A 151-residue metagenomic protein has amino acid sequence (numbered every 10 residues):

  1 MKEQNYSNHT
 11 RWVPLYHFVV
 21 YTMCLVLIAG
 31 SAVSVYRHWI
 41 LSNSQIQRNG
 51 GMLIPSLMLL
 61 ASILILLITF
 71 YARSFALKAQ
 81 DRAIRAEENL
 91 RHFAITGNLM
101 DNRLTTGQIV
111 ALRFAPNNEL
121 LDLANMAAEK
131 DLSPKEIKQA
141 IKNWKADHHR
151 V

Functional and structural regions predicted by a protein language model:
M1-I46: A positional/architectural concept
V20-C24, S56-L60, L112: Hydrophobic H-region at the start of alpha-helical membrane spans
I46-L60: Hydrophobic alpha-helical transmembrane segments
M58-A76, Q80: Transmembrane alpha-helices and immediately adjacent membrane-cytoplasm interface residues in multi-pass integral
D81-T106, V110-A111: Membrane-cytosol interface motif
L112, P134-V151: A membrane-cytosol interface segment of integral membrane proteins
F114, E119-L123: Juxtamembrane regulatory segments of integral membrane proteins
L123-K130: Long amphipathic alpha-helical assembly cores
